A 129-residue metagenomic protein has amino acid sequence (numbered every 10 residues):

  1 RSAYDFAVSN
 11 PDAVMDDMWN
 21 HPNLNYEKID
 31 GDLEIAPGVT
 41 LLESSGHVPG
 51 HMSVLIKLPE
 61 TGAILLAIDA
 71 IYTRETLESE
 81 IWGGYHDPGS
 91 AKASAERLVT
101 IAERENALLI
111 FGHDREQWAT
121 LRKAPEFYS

Functional and structural regions predicted by a protein language model:
R1-E43, S90-N106: Metallo-beta-lactamase
S2-D5, L33-E34, V48, Y72 (+1 more regions): Short, catalytically relevant binding-site loops at active-site mouths
L33, S45-G46, K57-P59: Short polar/acidic secondary-structure junctions
V39-S45, L65-D69: Active-site-proximal beta-strand elements of phosphoester/diester hydrolases
L42-V54: Active-site glycine- and acidic-residue-rich loops that bind and position anionic ligands or nucleotide-like cofactors
H51-S129: Cap/insert and terminal regions of metallo-dependent hydrolase folds
